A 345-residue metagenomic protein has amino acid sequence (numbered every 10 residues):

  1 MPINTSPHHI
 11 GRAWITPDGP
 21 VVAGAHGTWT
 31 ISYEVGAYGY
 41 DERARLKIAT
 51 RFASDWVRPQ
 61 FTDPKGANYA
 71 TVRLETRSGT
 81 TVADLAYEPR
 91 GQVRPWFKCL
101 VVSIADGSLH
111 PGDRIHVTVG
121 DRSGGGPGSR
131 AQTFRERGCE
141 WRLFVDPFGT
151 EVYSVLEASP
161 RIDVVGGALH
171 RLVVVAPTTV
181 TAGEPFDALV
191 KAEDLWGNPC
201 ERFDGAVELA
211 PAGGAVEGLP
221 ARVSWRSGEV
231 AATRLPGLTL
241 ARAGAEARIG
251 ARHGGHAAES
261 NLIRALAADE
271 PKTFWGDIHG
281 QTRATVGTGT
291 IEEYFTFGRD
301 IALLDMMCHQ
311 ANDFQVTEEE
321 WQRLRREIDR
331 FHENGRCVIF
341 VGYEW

Functional and structural regions predicted by a protein language model:
M1-D18, V155-W196, C200, G214 (+1 more regions): Short S/T/G/P-enriched beta-strand
M1-L169: Ser/Thr/Pro/Gly-rich, low-complexity intrinsically disordered stalk/linker tracts of secreted and surface-exposed
A25-T30, E42-A44, A182-L189, A245-A247: Short, solvent-exposed loop/turn segments enriched in Ser/Thr/Gly
Y40-A44, R135-C139, P185-F186, A192-A221: Short flexible loop/turn segments that cap and initiate beta-strands
V145, A192, A251-H253: Conserved structural position at the C-terminal beta-strand of extracellular beta-sandwich adhesion modules
G218-K272: Extended acidic/polar, glycine-enriched regions that form or flank non-catalytic beta-rich accessory modules
D269-W345: A metal-dependent hydrolase metal-coordination microenvironment
